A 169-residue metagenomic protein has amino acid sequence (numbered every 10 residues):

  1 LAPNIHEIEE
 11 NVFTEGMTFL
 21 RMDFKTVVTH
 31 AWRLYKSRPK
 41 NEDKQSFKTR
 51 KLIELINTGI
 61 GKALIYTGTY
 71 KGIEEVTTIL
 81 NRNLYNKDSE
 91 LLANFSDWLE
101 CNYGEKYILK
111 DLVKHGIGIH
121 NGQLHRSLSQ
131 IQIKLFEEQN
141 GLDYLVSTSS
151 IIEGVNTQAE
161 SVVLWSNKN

Functional and structural regions predicted by a protein language model:
L1-P3, V146-I151: Ser/Thr-glycine-rich phosphate-binding loops at phosphate-binding pockets of nucleotides, nucleotide cofactors
H6-Y144, A159, K168-N169: Conserved C-terminal RecA-like helicase domain
V162: Conserved P-loop NTPase nucleotide-binding/switch module
